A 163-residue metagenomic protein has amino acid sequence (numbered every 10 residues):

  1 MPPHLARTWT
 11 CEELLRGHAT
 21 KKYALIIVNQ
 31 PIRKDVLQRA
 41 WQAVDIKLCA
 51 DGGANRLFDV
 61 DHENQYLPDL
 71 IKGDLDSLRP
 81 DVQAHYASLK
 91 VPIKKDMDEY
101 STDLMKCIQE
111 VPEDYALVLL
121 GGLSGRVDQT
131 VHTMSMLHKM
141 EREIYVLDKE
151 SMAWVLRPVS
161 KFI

Functional and structural regions predicted by a protein language model:
P2-Q83: N-terminal beta-strand-loop-alpha-helix module at the start of alpha/beta ligand-binding or catalytic domains
K22, V44-D45, P68, L89-K90 (+2 more regions): Short, well-ordered alpha-helix to beta-strand connector turns
I27, L48-D51, G73, K94-K95 (+2 more regions): General beta-strand structural signal in soluble alpha/beta enzymes
K34-D35, S101-M105, R126-V131: Short glycine/serine/threonine-rich phosphate/pyrophosphate-binding segments that cradle anionic phosphate groups
A54-L57, S77-P80, S101, R126 (+1 more regions): Short gly/pro/ser/thr-enriched loop/turn and capping motifs at secondary-structure boundaries
A87-E113: Short phosphate-binding loop-to-helix
V118-P158: Anionic-ligand-binding alpha/beta catalytic cores of soluble enzymes and soluble regulatory domains that recognize
S160-F162: Glycine-rich, aromatic-bearing surface loops/beta-hairpins
